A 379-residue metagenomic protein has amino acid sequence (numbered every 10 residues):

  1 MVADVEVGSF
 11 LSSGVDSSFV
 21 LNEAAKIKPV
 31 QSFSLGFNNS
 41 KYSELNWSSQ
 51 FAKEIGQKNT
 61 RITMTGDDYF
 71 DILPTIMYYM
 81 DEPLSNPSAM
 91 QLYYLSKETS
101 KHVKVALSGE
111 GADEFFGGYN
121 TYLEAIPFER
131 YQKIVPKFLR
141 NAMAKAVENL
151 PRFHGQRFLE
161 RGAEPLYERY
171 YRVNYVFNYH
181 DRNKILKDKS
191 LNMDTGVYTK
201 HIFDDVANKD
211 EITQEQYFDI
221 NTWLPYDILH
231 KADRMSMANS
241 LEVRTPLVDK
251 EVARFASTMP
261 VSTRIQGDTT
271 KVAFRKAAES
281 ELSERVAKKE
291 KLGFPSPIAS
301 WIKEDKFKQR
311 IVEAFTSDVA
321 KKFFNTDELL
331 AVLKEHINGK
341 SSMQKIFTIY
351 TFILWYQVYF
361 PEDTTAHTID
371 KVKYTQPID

Functional and structural regions predicted by a protein language model:
M1-G196, E211, R234-E281, N338-G339 (+2 more regions): ATP-dependent adenylate-handling active sites, centered on carboxylate activation for C-N bond formation
A89, Y226-H230, I302: Short, motif-level signal for alpha-helix interfacial/capping segments enriched in acidic residues and aromatics/proline
V197-D210, S257, K322-K340, T375: Short amphipathic alpha-helical segments and their helix-coil junctions
D219-Y226, K345-Y359: Short, hydrophobic/amphipathic alpha-helical patches that form generic packing surfaces within helical domains
P225, E281-L282: Conserved cytochrome P450 K-helix E-x-x-R motif and the immediately C-terminal K′/meander segment
L282-G339: PAPS-dependent sulfotransferase catalytic core
